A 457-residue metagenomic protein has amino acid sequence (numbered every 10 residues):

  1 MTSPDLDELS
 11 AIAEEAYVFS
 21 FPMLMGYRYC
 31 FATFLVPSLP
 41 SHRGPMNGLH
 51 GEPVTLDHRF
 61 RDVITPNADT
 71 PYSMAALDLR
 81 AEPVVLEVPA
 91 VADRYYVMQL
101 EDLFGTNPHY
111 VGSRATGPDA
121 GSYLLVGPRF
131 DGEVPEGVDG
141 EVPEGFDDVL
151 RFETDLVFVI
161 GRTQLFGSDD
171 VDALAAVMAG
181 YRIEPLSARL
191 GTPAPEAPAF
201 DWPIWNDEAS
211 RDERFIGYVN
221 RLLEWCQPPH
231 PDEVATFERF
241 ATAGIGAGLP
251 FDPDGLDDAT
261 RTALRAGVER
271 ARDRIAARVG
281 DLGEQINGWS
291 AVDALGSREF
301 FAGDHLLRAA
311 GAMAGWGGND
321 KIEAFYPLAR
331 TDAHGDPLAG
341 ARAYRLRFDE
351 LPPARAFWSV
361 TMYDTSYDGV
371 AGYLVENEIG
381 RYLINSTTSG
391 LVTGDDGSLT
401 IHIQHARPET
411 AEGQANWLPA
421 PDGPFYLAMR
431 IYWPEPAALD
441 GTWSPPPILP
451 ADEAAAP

Functional and structural regions predicted by a protein language model:
M1-P457: A compositional/structural signature for long, glycine/proline-rich flexible linkers and loops on extracytoplasmic
